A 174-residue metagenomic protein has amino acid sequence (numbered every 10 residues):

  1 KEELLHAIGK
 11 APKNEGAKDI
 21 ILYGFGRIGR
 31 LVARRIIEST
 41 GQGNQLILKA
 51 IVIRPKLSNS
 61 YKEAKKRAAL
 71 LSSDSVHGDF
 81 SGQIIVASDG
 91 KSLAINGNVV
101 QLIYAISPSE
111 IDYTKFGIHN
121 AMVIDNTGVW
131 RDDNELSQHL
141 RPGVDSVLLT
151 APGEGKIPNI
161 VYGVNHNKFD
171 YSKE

Functional and structural regions predicted by a protein language model:
K1-E174: N-terminal Rossmann-like NAD(P) cofactor-binding subdomain of oxidoreductases, focused on the glycine-rich
